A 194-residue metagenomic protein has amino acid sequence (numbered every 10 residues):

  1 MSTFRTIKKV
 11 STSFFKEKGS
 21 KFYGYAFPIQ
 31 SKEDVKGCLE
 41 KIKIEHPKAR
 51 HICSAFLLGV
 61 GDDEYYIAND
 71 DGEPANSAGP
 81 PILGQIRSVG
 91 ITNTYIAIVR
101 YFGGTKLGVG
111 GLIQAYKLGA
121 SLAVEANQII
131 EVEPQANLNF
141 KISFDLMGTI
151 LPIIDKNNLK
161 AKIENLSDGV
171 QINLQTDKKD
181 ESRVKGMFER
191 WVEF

Functional and structural regions predicted by a protein language model:
M1-S77, I163, G186, R190-W191: C-terminal regulatory domains involved in ligand/effector binding and gene-expression control
S13-K18, A126-E131, L159-N165: Short, flexible, solvent-exposed loop/turn segments with mixed acidic/basic and small polar residues
K41, Q85, A97, I153-N157 (+1 more regions): Generic non-transmembrane alpha-helical segments
A78-E125: Active-site beta-strand/loop microenvironment that shapes enzyme catalytic pockets
I129-F144: Short glycine-/aliphatic-rich beta-strand segments at the starts of folded cytosolic domains
F140-L159: Short amphipathic alpha-helix segments
S167-G169: N-terminal positively charged helical leader segments and presequences
L174-R183: Terminal, non-globular segments
